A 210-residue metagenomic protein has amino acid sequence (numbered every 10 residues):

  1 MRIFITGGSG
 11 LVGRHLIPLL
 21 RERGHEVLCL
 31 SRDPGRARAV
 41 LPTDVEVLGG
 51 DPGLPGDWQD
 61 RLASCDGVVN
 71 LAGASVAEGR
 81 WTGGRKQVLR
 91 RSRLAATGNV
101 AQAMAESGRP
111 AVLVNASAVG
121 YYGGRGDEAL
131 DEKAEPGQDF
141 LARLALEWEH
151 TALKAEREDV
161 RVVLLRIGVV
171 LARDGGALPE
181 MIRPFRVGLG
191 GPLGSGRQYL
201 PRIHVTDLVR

Functional and structural regions predicted by a protein language model:
I3-R23: N-terminal Rossmann NAD(P)H-binding glycine-rich loop of SDR-like oxidoreductase domains
T6, L30, L71-A72, L113-V119 (+1 more regions): SDR active-site strand-loop-helix element
H25-R32: Conserved glycine-rich Rossmann-like NAD(P)H-binding loop of the short-chain dehydrogenase/reductase
G35, A39-N99: NAD(P)H-binding glycine-rich loop region in Rossmannoid oxidoreductase-like domains and their noncatalytic homologs
K86-V88, T97-D139: Conserved Rossmann-fold NAD(P)-dependent oxidoreductase catalytic core, especially the SDR/UDP-sugar
V88-A96, D139, R143, E147 (+1 more regions): Glycine-rich NAD(P)-binding loop of the Rossmann-fold in SDR/ketoreductase-type enzymes
Q138-L164: Active-site Tyr-X1-5-Lys
A155-L164, G168-P201, V205: NAD(P)-dependent short-chain dehydrogenase/reductase
